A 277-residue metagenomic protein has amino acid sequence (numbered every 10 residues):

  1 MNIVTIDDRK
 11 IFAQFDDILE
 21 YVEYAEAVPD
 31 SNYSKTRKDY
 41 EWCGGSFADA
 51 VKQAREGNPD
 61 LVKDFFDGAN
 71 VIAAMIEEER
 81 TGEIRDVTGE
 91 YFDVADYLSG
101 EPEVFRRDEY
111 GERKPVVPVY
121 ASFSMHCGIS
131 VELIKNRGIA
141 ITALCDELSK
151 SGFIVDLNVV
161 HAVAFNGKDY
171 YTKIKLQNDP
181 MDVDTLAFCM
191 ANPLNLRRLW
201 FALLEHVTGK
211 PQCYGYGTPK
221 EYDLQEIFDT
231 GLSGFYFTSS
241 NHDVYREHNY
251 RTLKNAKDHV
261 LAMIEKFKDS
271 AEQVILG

Functional and structural regions predicted by a protein language model:
M1-P118, F123-I139, A143-G277: Acidic, low-complexity intrinsically disordered regions
